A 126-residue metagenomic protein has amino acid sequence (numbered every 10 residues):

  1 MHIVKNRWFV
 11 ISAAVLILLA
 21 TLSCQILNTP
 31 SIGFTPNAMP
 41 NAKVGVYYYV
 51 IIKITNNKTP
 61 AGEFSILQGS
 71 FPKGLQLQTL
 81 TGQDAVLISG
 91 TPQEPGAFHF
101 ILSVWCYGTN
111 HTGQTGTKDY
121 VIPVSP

Functional and structural regions predicted by a protein language model:
S12-T21: Bacterial N-terminal signal peptides
C24-I32: Proline/serine/threonine-rich low-complexity linkers at boundaries of modular beta-sandwich domains
T35-E63, I122-P123: Solvent-exposed, low-complexity, repeat-rich "mucin-like" stalks and linkers
L67-V86: Low-complexity "stalk/linker" and mucin-like segments enriched in Ser/Thr/Pro/Ala/Gly
L87-P95: Extracellular/luminal low-complexity segments enriched in Ser/Thr/Pro
G96-L102: Exposed beta-strand face motif in extracellular beta-rich ectodomains
W105-T112: Short, solvent-exposed loop/turn segments at the edges of extracellular beta-sandwich modules
T112-Y120: Extracellular and select intracellular beta-sandwich modules with Ser/Thr-enriched, small-residue motifs on
